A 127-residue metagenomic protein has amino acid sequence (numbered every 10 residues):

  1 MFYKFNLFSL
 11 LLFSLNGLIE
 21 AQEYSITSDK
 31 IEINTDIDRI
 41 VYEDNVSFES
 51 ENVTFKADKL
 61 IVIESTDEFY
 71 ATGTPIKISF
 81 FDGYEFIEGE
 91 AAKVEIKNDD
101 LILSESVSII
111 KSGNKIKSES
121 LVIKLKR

Functional and structural regions predicted by a protein language model:
Y3-A21: Classical Sec-dependent N-terminal signal peptides that target proteins to the secretory pathway
I19-R127: N-terminal amphipathic/hydrophobic interface segments
